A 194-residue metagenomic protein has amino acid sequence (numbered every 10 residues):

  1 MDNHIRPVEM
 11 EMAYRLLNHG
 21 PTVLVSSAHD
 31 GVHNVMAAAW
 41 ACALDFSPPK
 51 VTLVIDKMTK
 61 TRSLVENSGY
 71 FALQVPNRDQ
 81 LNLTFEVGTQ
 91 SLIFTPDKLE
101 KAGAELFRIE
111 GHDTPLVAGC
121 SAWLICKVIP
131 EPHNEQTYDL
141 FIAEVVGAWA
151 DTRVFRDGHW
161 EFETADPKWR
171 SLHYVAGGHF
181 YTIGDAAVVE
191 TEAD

Functional and structural regions predicted by a protein language model:
M1-D194: Basic, polyanion-binding surface patches
